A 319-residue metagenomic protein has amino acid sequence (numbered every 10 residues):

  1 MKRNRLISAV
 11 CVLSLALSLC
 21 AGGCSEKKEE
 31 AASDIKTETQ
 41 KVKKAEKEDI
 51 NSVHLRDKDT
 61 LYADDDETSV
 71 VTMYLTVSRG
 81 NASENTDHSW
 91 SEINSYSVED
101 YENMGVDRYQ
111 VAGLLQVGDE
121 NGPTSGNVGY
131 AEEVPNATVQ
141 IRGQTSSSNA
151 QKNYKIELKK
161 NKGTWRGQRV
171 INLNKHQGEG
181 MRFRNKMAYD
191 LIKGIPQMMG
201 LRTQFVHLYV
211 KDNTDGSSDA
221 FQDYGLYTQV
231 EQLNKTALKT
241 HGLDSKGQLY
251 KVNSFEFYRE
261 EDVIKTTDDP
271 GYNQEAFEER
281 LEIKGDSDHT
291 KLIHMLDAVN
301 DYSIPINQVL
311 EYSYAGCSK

Functional and structural regions predicted by a protein language model:
M1-V10: Bacterial N-terminal signal peptides that target proteins for export
R5-L6, S18, G316: N-terminal, helix-rich and Lys/Arg-enriched segments in bacterial and organellar proteins
C11-S18: Bacterial N-terminal signal peptides
L19-G23: C-terminal motif of bacterial Sec signal peptides marking the signal peptidase cleavage site
C24-K319: Phosphate/dinucleotide-binding and metal-coordinating scaffold of catalytic cores in nucleotide-dependent enzymes
